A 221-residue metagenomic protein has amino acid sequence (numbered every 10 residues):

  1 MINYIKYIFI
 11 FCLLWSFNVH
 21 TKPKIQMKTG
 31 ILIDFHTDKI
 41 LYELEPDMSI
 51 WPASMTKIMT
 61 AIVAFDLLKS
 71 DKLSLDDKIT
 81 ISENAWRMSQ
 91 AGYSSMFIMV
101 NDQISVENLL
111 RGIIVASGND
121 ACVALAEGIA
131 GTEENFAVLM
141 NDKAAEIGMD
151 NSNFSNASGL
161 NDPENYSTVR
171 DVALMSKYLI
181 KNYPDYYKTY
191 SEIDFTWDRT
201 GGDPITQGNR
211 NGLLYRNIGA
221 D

Functional and structural regions predicted by a protein language model:
I2-I10: Sec-dependent signal peptide recognition, specifically the positively charged N-region followed immediately by
I10-N18: Hydrophobic h-region of N-terminal signal peptides that target proteins for export in Gram-negative bacteria
V19-A173, K177-K181: Active-site-adjacent loops and short helices of periplasmic peptidoglycan-processing enzymes
M149-D150, N161-Y166, R170-D221: Domain-terminus/edge residues, biased toward the C-terminal soluble/receptor-binding domains of extracytoplasmic
